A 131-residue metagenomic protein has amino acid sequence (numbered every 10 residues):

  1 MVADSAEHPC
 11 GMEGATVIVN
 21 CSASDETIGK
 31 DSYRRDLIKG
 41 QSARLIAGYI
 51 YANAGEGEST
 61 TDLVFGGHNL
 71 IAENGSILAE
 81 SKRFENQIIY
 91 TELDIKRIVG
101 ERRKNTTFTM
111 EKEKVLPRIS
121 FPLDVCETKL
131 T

Functional and structural regions predicted by a protein language model:
V2-I89: CN hydrolase (nitrilase-like) catalytic-core segments centered on the catalytic cysteine and neighboring Lys/Glu
T60-L63, G67-T131: Active-site-adjacent "lid"/gating segments
